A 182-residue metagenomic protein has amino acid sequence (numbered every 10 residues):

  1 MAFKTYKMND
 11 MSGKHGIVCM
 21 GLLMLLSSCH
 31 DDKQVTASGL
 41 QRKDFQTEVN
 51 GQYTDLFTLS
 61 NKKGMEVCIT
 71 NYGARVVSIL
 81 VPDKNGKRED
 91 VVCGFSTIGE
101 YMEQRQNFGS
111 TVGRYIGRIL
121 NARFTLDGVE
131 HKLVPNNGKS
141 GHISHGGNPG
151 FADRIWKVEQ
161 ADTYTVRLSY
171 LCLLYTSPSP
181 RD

Functional and structural regions predicted by a protein language model:
Y6-I17: Bacterial N-terminal signal peptides that target proteins for export
I17-M24: Sec-dependent N-terminal signal peptides
S27-S28: C-terminal motif of bacterial Sec signal peptides marking the signal peptidase cleavage site
D31-G39: Bacterial Sec signal peptide processing site at the extreme N-terminus
F45-F95, R114-I116, L120-E130: Beta-strand-rich N-terminal accessory domains
R105-R167: An extended acidic
S169-L174: Generic short beta-strand segments
Y175-D182: Conserved small/polar residues in nucleotide/adenosyl-binding loops
